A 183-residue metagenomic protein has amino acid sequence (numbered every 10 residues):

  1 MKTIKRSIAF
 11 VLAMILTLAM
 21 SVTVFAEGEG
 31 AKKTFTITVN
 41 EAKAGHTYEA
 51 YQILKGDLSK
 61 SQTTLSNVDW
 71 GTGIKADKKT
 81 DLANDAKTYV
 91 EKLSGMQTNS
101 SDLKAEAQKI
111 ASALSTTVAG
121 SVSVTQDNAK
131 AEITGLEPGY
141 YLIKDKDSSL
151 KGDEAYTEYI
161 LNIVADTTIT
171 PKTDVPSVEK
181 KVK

Functional and structural regions predicted by a protein language model:
K2-K183: Solvent-exposed loop/turn and edge beta-strand elements of beta-rich ligand-binding domains
